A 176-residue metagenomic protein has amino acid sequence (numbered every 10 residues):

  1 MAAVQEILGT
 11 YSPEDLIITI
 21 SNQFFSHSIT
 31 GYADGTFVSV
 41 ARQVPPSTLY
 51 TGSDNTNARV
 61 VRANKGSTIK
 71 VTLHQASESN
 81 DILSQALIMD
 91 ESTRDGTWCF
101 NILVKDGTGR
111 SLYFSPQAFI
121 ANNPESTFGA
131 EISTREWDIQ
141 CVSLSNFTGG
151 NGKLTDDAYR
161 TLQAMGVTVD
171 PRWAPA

Functional and structural regions predicted by a protein language model:
A2, G149-A176: Intrinsically disordered, low-complexity terminal/linker regions enriched in Pro/Ser/Gly and acidic residues
A2-E78, A118-R135, A164, P175-A176: Solvent-exposed edge beta-strands and adjacent loop segments that serve as assembly or binding interfaces
F24-I29, S79-N80, K105-S115, F147: Short, surface-exposed beta-strand/loop "edge" segments at domain boundaries and coil↔beta transitions
K70-H74, L103, D138-V142: Residue-level recognition of well-ordered beta-strand positions that form the cores of beta-sheet-rich folds across
L83-S92, S115-F119, K153-D156: "Short basic amphipathic alpha-helical interaction patches in structured regions
Q85-Y113: Short, acidic/charged, Gly/Pro-enriched secondary-structure junctions
T93-D95, E136-I139: Short, intrinsically disordered/low-complexity patches at protein termini and at juxtamembrane boundaries
V142-G149: Hydrophobic lipid-interacting interfaces of membrane-associated proteins
